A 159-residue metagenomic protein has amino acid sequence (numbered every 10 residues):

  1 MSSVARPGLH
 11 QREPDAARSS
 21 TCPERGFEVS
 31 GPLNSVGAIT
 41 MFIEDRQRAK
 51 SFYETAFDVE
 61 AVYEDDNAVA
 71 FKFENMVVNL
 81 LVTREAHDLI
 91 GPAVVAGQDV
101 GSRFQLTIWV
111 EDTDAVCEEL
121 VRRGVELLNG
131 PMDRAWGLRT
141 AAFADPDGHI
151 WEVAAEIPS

Functional and structural regions predicted by a protein language model:
S2-S3, S19-S20: Serine residues within intrinsically disordered or low-complexity segments
L9, P146-W151: Short, glycine-anchored, charge-dense loop/turn motifs used at functional sites
C22-G37, V59-I108, C117-A144, A155-S159: Vicinal oxygen chelate
A49-E54, L120, G148: Conserved active-site tyrosine of GNAT-family acetyltransferases
